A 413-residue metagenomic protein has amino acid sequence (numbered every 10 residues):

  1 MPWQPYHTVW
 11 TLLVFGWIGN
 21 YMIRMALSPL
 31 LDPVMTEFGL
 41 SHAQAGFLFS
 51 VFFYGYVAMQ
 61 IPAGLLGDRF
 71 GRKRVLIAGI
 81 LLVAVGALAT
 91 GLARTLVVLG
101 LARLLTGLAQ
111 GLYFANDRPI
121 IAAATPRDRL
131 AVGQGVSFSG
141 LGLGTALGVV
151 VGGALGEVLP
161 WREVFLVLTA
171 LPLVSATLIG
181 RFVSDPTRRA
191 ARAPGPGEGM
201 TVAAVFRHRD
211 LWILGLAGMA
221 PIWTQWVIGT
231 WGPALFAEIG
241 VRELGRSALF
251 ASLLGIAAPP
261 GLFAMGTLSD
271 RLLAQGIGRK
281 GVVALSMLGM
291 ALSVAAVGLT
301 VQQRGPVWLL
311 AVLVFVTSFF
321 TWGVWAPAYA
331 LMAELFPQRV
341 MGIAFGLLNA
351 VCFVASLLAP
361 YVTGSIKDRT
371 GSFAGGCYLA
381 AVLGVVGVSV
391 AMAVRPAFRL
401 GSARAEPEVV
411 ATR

Functional and structural regions predicted by a protein language model:
M1-W3, P186-G215: Juxtamembrane intracellular "pre-TM" segments in multi-pass secondary transporters
L27-S28, R209-L262, W325, Y329: Extracytoplasmic gate region of multi-pass secondary transporters
G39, G71, L92-V98, T300-V301: Helix-breaking motifs and short loop linkers at transmembrane-helix boundaries and internal kinks in secondary membrane
A58-R94: Conserved MFS/SLC helix-loop-helix module at the cytosolic interface between two early adjacent transmembrane helices
R74-L88, K280-A295: Structural signature of the two symmetry-related core transmembrane helices
G86, V97-L105, W308-V316: Paired small-residue
A102-L141: Cytoplasmic helix-loop-helix junction between adjacent transmembrane helices in 12-TM secondary transporters
S137-R181: Helix-loop-helix hairpin linking two adjacent transmembrane segments in secondary transporters
